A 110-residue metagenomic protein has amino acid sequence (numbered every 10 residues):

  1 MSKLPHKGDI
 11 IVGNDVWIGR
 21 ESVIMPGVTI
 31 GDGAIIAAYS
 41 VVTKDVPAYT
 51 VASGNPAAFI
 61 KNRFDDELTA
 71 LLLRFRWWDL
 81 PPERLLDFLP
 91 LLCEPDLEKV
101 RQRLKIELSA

Functional and structural regions predicted by a protein language model:
M1-K3, A57-A110: Terminal amphipathic alpha-helical/low-complexity segments used for targeting or macromolecular assembly
M1-V28, N55: Flexible, glycine/small-residue-enriched loop-and-beta-strand segment within the central core of proteins
G13-N14, I30-G33, V46-Y49: Structural motif
W17, V23, G31-V41: A generic "structured core" feature
M25, T43, A58-K61: Nucleotide phosphate-binding site architecture
V28, Y39-S40, V46, N55: Short beta-to-alpha loop/turn elements within the nucleotide-binding domains of ABC transporters
T50-V51, N62: Phosphate/ribose-phosphate-bearing ligand recognition and processing surfaces, centered on ADP-ribose/NAD(+/P+) systems
